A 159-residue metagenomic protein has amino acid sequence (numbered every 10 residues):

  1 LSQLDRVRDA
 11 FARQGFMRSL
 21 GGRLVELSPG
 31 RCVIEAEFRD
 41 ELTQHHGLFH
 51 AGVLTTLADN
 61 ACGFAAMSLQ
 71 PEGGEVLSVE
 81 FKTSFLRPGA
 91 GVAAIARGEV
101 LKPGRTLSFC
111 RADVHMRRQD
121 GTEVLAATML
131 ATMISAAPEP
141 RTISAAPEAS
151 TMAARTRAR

Functional and structural regions predicted by a protein language model:
L1, P88-R159: HotDog/MaoC-like acyl-thioester-processing domains
L1-E35, T142, E148-R159: Non-catalytic linker/capping segments at the edges of enzyme domains
R18-L20, G30-C32, E75-F81, V92 (+2 more regions): A generic structural signal for short beta-strands and their flanking turns/coil linkers
A36-F38, F85, S135: Hydrophobic residues in beta-strands and at strand termini
F38-R39, T43-L57: A conserved, well-ordered hydrophobic junction motif at loop->secondary-structure transitions
G52-E72: Active-site helix/loop of acyl-thioester processing domains in fatty-acid/polyketide metabolism, spanning hotdog-fold
A65-I95, V100: Hydrophobic beta-strand-centered segment that forms part of the acyl-chain substrate-binding groove
